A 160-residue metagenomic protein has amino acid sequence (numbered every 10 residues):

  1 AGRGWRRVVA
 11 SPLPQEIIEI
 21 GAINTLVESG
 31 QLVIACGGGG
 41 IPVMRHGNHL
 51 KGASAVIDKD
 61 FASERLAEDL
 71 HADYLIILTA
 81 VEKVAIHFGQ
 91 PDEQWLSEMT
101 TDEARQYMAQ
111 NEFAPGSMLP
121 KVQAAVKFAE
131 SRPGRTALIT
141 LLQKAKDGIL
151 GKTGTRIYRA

Functional and structural regions predicted by a protein language model:
A1-A160: C-terminal catalytic "cap/lid" subdomain
